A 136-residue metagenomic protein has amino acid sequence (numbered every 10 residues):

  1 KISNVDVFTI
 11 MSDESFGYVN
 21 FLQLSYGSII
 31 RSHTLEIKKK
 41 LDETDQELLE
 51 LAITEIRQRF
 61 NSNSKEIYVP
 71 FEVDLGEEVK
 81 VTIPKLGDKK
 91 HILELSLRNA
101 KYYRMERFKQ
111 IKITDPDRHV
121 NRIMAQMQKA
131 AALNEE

Functional and structural regions predicted by a protein language model:
K1-E136: Conserved catalytic/ligand-binding micro-motifs in nucleotide and anionic cofactor chemistry
